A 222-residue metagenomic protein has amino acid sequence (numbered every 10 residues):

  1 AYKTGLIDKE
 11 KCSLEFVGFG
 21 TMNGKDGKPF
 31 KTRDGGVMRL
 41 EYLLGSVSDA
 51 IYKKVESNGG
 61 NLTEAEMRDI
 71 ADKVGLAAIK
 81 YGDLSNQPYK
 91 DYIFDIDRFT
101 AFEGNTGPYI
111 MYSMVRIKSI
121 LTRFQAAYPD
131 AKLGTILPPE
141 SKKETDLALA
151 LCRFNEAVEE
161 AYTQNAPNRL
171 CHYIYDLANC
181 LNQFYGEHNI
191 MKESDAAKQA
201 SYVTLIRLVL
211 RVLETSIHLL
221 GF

Functional and structural regions predicted by a protein language model:
A1-F222: Non-catalytic interaction-recognition regions
